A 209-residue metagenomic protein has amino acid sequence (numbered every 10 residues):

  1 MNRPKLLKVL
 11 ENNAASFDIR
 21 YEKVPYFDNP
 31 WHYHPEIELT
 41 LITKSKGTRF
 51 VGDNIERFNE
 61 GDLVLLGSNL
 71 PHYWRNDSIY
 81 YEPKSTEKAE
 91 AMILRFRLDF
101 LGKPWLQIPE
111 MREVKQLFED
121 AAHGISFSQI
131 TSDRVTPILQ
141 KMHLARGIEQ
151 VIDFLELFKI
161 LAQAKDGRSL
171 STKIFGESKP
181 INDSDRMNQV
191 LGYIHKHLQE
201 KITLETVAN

Functional and structural regions predicted by a protein language model:
M1-L65, L70-Y73, D77: Generic protein-terminus/edge-of-domain signal
N2-E11, L70-I138: A hydrophobic/aromatic-rich effector-binding and dimerization subdomain of bacterial HTH-type transcriptional regulators
H34-E36, A89, F154: A general secondary-structure signal for short beta-strands and their flanking turns/coil in non-transmembrane regions
T43, K115, A122, T136-H143 (+2 more regions): Regular secondary-structure segments
I125-I130, H143-T206: Short, Lys/Arg-enriched, Trp-marked, Pro/Gly-tolerant hinge/linker segments that flank
N209: Conserved acidic, metal-coordinating active-site core of Asp-based, Mg2+-dependent phosphoryl-transfer enzymes
